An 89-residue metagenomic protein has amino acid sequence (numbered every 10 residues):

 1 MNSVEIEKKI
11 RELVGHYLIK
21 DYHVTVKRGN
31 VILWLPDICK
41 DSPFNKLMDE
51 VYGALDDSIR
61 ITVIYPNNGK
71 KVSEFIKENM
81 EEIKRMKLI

Functional and structural regions predicted by a protein language model:
M1-V4: N-terminal presequence-like segments and adjacent domain-start helices
I6-V14, D41-R60: Short, non-transmembrane amphipathic alpha-helical segments
V14-P36: Short edge beta-strands and adjacent turn/loop segments
H23-T25, I32, S58, G69-K70 (+1 more regions): Intrinsic disorder/low-complexity detector
W34-I38, P66-N67: Structural motif
C39-N45, G69-E74: Short, surface-exposed beta-strand/loop "edge" segments at domain boundaries and coil↔beta transitions
Y52-E78: A short amphipathic beta-strand at an alpha->beta junction
E81-I89: Short acidic DE-rich linear segments
